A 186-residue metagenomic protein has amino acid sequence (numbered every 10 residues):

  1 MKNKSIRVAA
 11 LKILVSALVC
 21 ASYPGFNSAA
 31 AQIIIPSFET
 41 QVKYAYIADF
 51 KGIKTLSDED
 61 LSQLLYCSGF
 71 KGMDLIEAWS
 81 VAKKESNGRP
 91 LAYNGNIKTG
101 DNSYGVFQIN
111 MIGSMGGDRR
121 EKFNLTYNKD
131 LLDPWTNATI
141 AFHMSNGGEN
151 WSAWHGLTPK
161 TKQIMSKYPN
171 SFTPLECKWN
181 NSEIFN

Functional and structural regions predicted by a protein language model:
M1-V15: N-terminal Sec-pathway targeting helices
L11, D58-L61, T161: Short amphipathic alpha-helical segments that mediate assembly, nucleic-acid/protein binding, or membrane association
L11-G25: Hydrophobic membrane-insertion alpha-helices, especially the h-region of bacterial N-terminal signal peptides
A21-G88: Export/targeting segments at the very N-terminus of extracytoplasmic proteins
Y46-G52, Q63-G69, Y93-N96, F123-P134: Second-shell loop/turn segments in exported
E77, N96-K98, N102-N186: Catalytic and binding regions of secreted/periplasmic enzymes and modules that target cell-wall glycans
K83-N102: Short amphipathic alpha-helical segments at helix boundaries and their inter-helical linkers
